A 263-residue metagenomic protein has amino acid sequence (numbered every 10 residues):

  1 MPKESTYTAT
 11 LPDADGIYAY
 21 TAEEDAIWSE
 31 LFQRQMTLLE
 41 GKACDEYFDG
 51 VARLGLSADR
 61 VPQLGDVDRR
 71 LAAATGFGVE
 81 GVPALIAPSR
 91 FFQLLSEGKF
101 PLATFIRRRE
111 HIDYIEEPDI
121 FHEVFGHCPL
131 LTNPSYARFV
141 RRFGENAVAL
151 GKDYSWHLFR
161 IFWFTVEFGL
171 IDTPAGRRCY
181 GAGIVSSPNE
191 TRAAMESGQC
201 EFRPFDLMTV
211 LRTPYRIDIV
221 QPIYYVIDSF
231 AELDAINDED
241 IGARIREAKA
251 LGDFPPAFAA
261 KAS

Functional and structural regions predicted by a protein language model:
M1-L131, V210, P222-S263: The feature captures two recurrent sequence modes
E110-Y114, I120-E232: A contiguous, surface-oriented mixed alpha/beta subdomain in the mid-to-C-terminal portion of proteins that forms
